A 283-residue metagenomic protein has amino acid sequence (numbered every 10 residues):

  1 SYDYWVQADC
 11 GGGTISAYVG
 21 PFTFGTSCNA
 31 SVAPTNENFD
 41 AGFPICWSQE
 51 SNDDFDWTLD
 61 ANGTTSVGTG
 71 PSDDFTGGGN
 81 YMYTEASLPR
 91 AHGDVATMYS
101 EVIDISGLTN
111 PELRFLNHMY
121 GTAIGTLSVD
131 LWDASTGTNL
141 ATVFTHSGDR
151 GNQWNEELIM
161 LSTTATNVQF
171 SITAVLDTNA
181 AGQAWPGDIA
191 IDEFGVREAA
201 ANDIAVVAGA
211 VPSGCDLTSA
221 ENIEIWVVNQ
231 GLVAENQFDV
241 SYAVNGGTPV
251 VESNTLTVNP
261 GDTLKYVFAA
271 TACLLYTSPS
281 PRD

Functional and structural regions predicted by a protein language model:
G11-S27: Extracellular fibronectin type III
V32-P34, N38-A86: Extracellular glycan-recognition surfaces and repeat-rich motifs
R90-L108, N155-E156: Short beta-strands within extracellular/lumenal beta-sheet-rich domains
G93-D94, D177-E198: Extracellular carbohydrate recognition
G137-A165: Extracellular carbohydrate recognition and processing domains and analogous Trp-centered ligand-binding platforms
T248-L274: Intrinsically disordered, low-complexity Pro/Gly/Ser/Thr-rich segments with frequent PxxP/GP/PP motifs and embedded
Y276-D283: Conserved small/polar residues in nucleotide/adenosyl-binding loops
